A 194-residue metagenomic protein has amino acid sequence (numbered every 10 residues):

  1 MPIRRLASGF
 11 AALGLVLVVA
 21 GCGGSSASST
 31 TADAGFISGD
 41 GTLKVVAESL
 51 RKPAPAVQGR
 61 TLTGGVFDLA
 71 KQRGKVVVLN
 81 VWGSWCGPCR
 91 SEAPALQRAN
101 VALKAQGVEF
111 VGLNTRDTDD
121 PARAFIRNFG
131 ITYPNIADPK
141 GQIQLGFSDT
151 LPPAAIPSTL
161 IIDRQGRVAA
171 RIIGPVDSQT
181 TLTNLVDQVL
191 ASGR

Functional and structural regions predicted by a protein language model:
M1-A56, R194: N-terminal targeting signals for export/organelle localization
A11-A20, V76-V77, T115-R116, A137 (+1 more regions): Hydrophobic alpha-helical membrane segments, chiefly transmembrane helices and signal peptide h-regions, characterized
A47-R51, A56-V77: A short beta-strand-turn-helix
V66-R90, L96, F110: Short active-site neighborhood of thiol/selenol oxidoreductases, capturing the structured segment around
V81-G83, L113-R116, D138-P139, G174-P175: Active-site-proximal beta-strand/loop segments in catalytic clefts of secreted hydrolases
R90-F129, P139-G146: Structural microenvironment flanking redox-active thiols in thiol-disulfide oxidoreductases
A124-T132, P139-G193: Thiol/disulfide oxidoreductase modules built on the thioredoxin-like
